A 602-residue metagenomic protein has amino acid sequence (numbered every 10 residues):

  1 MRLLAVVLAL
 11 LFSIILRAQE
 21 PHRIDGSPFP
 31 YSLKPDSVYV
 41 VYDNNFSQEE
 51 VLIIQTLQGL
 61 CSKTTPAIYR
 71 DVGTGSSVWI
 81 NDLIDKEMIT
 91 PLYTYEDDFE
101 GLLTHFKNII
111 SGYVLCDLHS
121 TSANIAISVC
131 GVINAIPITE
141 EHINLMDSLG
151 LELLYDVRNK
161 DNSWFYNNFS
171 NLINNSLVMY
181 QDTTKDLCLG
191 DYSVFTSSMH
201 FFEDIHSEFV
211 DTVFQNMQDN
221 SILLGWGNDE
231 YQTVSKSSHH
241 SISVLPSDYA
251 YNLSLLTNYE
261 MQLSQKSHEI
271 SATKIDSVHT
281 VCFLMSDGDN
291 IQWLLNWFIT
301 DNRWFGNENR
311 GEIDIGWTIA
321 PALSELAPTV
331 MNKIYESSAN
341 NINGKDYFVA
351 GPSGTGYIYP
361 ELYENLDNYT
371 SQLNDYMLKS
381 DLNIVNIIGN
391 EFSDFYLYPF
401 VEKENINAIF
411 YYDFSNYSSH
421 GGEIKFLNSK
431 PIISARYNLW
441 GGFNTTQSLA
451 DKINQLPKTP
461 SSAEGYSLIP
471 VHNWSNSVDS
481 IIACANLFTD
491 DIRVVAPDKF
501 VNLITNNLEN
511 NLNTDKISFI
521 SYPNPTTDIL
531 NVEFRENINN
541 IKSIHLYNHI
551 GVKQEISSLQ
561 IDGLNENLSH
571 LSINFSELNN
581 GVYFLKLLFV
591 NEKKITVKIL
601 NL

Functional and structural regions predicted by a protein language model:
M1-Q19: Bacterial Sec-dependent N-terminal signal peptides
V6-V7, N511-Y522, T526-L602: C-terminal outer-membrane/trafficking sorting elements
Q19-E260: Preference for solvent-exposed, low-hydrophobicity sequence contexts
F195-F209, L263-K266, W293-N302, I541: Short linear interaction motifs
M217-Q218, S286-E312, A322, S380 (+1 more regions): Catalytic grooves of carbohydrate-active enzymes
Y251-Y335: Active-site beta->alpha N-cap acidic-glycine motif
I313, T318-N383: Substrate-binding cleft of extracellular glycoside hydrolase catalytic domains
T505-E509: Short, compositionally biased serine/threonine- and acidic-rich segments at solvent-exposed termini, linkers, or domain
